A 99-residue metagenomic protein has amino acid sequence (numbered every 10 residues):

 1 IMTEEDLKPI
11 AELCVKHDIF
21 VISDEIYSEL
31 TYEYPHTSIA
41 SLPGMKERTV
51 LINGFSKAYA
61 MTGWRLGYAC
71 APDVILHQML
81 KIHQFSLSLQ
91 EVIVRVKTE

Functional and structural regions predicted by a protein language model:
I1-F20, Y27-M61, D73-V74: Active-site pre-lysine segment of PLP-dependent enzymes
E47-E99: Conserved core segment of the aminotransferase class I/II
